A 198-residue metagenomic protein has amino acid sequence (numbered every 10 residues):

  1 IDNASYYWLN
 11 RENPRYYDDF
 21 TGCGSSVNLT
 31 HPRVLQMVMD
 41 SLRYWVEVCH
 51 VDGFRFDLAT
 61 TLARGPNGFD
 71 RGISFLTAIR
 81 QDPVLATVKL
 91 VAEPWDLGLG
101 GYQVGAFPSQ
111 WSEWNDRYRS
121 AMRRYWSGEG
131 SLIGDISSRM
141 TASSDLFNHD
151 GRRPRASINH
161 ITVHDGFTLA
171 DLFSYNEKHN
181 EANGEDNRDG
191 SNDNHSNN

Functional and structural regions predicted by a protein language model:
I1-V51, R55-Q81, G100-G101, L146: Substrate-binding/active-site clefts of carbohydrate-active enzymes
R71-N198: Conserved alpha/beta catalytic core and glycan-binding cleft of carbohydrate-active enzymes
